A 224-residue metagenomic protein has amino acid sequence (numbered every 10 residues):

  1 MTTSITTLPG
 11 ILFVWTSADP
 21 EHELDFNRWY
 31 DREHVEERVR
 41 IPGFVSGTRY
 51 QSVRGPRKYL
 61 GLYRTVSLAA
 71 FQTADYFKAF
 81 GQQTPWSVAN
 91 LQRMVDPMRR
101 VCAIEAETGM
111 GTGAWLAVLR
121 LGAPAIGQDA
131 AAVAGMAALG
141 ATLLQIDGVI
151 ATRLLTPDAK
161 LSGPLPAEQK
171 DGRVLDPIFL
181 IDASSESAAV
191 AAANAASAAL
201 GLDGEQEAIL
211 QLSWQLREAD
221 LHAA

Functional and structural regions predicted by a protein language model:
M1-A224: Macromolecular interaction modules
